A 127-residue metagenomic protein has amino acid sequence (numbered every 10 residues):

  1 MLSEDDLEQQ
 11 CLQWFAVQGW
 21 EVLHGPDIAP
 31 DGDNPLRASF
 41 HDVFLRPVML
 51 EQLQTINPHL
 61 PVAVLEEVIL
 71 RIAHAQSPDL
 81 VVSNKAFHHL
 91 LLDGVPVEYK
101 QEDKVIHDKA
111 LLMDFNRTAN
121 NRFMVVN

Functional and structural regions predicted by a protein language model:
M1-N127: An alpha-helical interface "stripe"
